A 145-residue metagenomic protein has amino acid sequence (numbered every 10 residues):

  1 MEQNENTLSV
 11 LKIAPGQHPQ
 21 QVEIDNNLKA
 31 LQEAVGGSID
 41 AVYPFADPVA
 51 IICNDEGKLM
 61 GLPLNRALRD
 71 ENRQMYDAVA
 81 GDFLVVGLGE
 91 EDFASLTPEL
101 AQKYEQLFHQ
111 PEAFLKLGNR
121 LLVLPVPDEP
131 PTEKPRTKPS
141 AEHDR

Functional and structural regions predicted by a protein language model:
E2-P131: N-terminal nucleophile
T132-R145: Non-Sec secretion/translocation targeting segments of pathogen effectors
